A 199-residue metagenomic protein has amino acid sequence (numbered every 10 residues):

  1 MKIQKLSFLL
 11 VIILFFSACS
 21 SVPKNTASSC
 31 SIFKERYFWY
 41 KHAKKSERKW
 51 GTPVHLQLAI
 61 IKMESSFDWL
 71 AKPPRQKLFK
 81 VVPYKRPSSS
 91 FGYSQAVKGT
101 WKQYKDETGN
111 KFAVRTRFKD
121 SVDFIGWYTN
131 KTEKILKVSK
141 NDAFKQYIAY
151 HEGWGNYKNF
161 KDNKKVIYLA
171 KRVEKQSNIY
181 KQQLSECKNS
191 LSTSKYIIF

Functional and structural regions predicted by a protein language model:
M1-F8: Bacterial N-terminal signal peptides that target proteins for export
L10-I13: Short, linear, compositionally biased motifs with a strong N-terminal bias
F15-A18: C-terminal motif of bacterial Sec signal peptides marking the signal peptidase cleavage site
S21-T193, I198: Catalytic glycan-binding domains that act on GlcNAc-containing polysaccharides
